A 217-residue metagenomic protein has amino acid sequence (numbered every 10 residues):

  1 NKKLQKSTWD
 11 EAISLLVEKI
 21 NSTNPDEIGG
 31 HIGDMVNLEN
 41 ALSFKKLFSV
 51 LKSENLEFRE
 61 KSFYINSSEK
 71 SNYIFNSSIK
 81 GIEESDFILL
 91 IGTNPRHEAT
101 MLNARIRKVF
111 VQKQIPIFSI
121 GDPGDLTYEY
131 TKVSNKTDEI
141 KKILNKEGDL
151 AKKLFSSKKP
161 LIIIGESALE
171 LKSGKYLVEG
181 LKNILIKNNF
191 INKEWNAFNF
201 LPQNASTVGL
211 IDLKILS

Functional and structural regions predicted by a protein language model:
N1-S217: Catalytic alpha/large subunits of respiratory electron-transfer oxidoreductases, centered on bis-MGD molybdoenzymes
